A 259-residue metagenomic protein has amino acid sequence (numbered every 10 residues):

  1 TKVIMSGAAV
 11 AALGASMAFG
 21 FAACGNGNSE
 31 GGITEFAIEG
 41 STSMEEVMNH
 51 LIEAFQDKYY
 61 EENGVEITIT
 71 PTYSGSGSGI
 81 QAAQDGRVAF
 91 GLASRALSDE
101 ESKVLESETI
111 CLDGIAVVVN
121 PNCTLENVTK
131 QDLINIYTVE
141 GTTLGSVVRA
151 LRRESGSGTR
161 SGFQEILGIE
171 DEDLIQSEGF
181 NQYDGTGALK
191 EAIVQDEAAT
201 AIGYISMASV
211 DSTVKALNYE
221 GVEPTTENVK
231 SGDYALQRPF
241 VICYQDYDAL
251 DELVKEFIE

Functional and structural regions predicted by a protein language model:
T1-G7: Bacterial Sec-dependent N-terminal signal peptides
S16, G20-A23: C-terminal motif of bacterial Sec signal peptides marking the signal peptidase cleavage site
G25-G77, Q81-A89, A93-E259: Exported/periplasmic ABC-transporter solute-binding proteins
